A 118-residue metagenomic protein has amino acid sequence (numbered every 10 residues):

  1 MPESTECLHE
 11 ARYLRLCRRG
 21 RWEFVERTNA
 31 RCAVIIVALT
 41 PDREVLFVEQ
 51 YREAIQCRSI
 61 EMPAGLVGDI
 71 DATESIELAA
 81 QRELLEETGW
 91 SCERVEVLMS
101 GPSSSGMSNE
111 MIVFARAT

Functional and structural regions predicted by a protein language model:
P2-D42, Q50: Acidic, metal-coordinating catalytic segment for phosphate/diphosphate chemistry, firing primarily on the Nudix
R15-G20, S104-T118: Active-site-adjacent beta-strand/loop module that shapes the phosphate/pyrophosphate-binding cleft
E26, E49, E61, E83-E87 (+1 more regions): Acidic-residue sensor for enzyme active/binding pockets
I55-I60: A conserved beta-turn-beta hairpin within the catalytic core of GNAT-like acetyltransferases that forms part
M62-V97, A115: The catalytic Nudix box helix
S100: Acyl-donor (CoA/ACP) binding surface of acyl/acetyltransferases
